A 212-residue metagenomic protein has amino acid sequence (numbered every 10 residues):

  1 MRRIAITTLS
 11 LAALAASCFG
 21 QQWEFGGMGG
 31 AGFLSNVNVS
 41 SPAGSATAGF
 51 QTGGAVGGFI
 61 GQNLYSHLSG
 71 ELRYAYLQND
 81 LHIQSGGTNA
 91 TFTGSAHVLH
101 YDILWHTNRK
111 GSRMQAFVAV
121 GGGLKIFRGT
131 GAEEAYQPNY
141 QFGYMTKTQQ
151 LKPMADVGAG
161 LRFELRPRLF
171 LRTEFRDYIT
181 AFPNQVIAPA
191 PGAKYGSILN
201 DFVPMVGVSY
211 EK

Functional and structural regions predicted by a protein language model:
M1-Q22: Cleavable N-terminal export/targeting peptides
W23, F33, F59-Q137, P153 (+2 more regions): Gram-negative (and chloroplast) outer-membrane scaffold detector with strong preference for beta-barrel transmembrane
G26: Mature N-terminal segment immediately following signal peptide/propeptide cleavage in secreted/periplasmic
G32-V56, Y140, Q150-P153: Surface-exposed strand-loop-strand hairpins of Gram-negative outer-membrane beta-barrel proteins
V37-S41, A46, H82-G86, T130-E134 (+1 more regions): Outer-membrane beta-barrel and related beta-rich outer-membrane complex signature in Gram-negative bacteria
S41-T47, Q84-F92, Y140-K147, P189-G196: Extracellular loop and loop/strand-boundary signature of outer-membrane beta-barrel proteins
T47-T52, Q62, R162-R172, R176-I187 (+1 more regions): Subset of outer-membrane beta-barrel
F127-R172, R176: A charged, solvent-exposed segment within the mature domains of Sec-exported extracytoplasmic proteins
